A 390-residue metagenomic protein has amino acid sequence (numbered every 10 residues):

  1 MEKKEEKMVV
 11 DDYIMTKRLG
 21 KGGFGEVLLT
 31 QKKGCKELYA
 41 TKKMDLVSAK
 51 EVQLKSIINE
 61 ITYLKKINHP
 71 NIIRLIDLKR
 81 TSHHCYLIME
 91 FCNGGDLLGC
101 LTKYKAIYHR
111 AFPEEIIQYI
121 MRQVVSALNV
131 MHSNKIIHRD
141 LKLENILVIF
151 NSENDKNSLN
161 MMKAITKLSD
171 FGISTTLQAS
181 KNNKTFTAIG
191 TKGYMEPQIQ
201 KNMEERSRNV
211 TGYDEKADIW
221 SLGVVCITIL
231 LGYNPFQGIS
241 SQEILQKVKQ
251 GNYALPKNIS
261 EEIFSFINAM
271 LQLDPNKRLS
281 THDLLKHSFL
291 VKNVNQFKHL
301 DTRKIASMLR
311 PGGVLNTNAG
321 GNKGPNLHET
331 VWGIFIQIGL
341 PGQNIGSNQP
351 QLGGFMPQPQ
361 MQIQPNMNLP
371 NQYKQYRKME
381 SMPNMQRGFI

Functional and structural regions predicted by a protein language model:
E26: Conserved N-lobe ATP-binding subsite of Hanks-type protein kinase domains, especially the beta3 VAIK lysine
I57, I61-T62: Regulatory alphaC helix of protein kinase catalytic domains
L78: Activation-segment/catalytic-loop signature of the eukaryotic protein kinase fold
H83-D96, C100: Conserved short submotifs of the Hanks-type protein kinase catalytic core that shape the nucleotide-binding pocket
I120-M121: Activation segment signature within eukaryotic-like protein kinase domains
D218: Conserved catalytic-loop aspartate of Hanks-type protein kinases
